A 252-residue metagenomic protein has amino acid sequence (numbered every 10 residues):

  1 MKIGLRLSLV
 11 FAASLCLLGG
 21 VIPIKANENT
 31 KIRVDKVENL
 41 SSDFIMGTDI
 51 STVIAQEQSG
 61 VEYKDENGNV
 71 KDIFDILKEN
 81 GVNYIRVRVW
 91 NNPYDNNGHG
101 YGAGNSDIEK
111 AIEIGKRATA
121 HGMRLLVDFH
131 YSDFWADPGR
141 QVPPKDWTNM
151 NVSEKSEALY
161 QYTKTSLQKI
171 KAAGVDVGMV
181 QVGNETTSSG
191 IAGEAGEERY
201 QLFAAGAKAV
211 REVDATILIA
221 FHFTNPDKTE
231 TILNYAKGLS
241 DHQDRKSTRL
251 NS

Functional and structural regions predicted by a protein language model:
M1-L9: Bacterial N-terminal signal peptides that target proteins for export
S8-G19: Bacterial N-terminal signal peptides
L18-E28: Sec-dependent signal peptide cleavage junction
A26-V82: N-terminal carbohydrate-binding accessory modules
D43-G47, N83-R86, G122-L126, D176-Q181 (+2 more regions): Structural preference for beta-strand elements that scaffold enzyme active sites
N69-A136, G196-I219: Aromatic-lined substrate-binding rim segments of carbohydrate-active enzymes
G100-Y101, N105-K110, A136-R245: Active-site cleft segment of glycoside hydrolase catalytic domains centered on the general acid/base Glu
T248-S252: Conserved small/polar residues in nucleotide/adenosyl-binding loops
